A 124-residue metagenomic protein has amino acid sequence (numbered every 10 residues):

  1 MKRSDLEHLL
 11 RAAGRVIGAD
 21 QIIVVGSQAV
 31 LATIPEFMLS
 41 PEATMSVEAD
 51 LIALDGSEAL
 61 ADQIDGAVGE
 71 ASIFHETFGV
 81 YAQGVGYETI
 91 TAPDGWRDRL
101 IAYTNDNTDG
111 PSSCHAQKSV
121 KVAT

Functional and structural regions predicted by a protein language model:
M1-T124: Compositionally biased terminal segments of proteins
